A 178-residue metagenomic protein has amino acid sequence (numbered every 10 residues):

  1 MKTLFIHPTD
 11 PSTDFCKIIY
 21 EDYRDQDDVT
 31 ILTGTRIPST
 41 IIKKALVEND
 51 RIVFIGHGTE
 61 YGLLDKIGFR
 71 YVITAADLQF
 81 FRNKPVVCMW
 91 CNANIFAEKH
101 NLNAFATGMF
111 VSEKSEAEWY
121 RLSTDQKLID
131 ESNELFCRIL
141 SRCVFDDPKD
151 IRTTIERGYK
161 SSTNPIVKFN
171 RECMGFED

Functional and structural regions predicted by a protein language model:
M1-I55, V87-M89: A domain-level signal for caspase-like cysteine endopeptidase catalytic cores and their zymogen-processing architecture
D10-P11, I37, G58-Y61, N92-F96 (+1 more regions): Solvent-exposed loop/turn segments at secondary-structure junctions within structured extracellular/periplasmic domains
T13-F15, Y61-F69, I95-K99, K114-E116: Extracytoplasmic/secreted cell-surface and envelope-processing proteins
V47, D77-Q79, A97-H100: Mature extracellular/periplasmic domains of secretome proteins
F54-G56, K66, A106: Short glycine/serine/threonine-biased micro-segments
T59-R82: A short, glycine/acidic-enriched catalytic loop
F81-P85, L102: A short helix->loop->beta-strand "cap" motif at the edges of active sites that frequently abuts
A93-D178: Active-site-proximal C-terminal subdomain of hydrolase catalytic domains
